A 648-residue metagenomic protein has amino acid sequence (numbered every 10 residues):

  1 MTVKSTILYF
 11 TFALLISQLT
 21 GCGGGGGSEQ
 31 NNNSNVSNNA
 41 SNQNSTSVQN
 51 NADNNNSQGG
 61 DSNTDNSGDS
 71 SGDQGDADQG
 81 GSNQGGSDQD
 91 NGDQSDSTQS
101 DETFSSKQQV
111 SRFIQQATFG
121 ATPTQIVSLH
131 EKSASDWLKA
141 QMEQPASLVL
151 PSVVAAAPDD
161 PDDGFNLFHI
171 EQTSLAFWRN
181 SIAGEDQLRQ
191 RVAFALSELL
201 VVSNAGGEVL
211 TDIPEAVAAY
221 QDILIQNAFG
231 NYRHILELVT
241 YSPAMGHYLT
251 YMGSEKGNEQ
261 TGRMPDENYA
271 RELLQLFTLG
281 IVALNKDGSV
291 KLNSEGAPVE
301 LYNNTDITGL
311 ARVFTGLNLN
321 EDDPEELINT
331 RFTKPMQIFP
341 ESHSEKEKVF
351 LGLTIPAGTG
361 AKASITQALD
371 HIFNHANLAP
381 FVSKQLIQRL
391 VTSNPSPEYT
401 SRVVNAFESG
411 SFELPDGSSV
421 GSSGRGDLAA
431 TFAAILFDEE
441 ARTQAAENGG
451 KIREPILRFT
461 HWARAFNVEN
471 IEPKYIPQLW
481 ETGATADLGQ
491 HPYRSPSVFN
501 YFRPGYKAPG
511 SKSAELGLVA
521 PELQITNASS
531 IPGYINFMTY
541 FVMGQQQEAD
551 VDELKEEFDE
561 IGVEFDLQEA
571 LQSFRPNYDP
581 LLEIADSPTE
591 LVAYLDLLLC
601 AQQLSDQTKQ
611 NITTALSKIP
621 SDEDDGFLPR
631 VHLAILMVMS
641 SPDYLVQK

Functional and structural regions predicted by a protein language model:
M1-F10: Bacterial N-terminal signal peptides that target proteins for export
Y9-Q18: Bacterial N-terminal signal peptides
S17-D69, D88-D101: Bacterial Sec-dependent N-terminal signal peptides
Q74-Q89, Q94: Long, intrinsically disordered low-complexity tandem-repeat segments
Q99-S147: N-terminal mature-domain "stem" immediately C-terminal to a signal peptide or N-terminal signal-anchor/transmembrane
S106, I126, H130-S133, A140-M142 (+4 more regions): Active-site substrate-binding loop specific to GH73 endo-beta-N-acetylglucosaminidase modules in bacterial autolysins
S111-T118, L200, H375-A379, S383-S423 (+1 more regions): Flexible, low-complexity segments enriched for small/polar residues
Q172-T173, A183-R191: Amphipathic interfacial helices
